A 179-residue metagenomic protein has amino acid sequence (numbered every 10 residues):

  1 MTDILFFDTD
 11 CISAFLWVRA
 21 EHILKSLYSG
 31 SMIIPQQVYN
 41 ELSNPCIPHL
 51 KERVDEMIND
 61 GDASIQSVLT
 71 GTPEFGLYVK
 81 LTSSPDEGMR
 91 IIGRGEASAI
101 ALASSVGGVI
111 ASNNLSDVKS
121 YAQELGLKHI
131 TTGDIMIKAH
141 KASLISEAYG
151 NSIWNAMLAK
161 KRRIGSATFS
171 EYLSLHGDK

Functional and structural regions predicted by a protein language model:
T2-L102, V106-G108, K119, S152-I153 (+1 more regions): Active-site-proximal, substrate-binding regions of enzyme catalytic domains and RNA-binding/basic surfaces
I110-N113: Acidic beta-strand-to-loop metal/phosphate-binding motif
S116-K179: Acidic, PIN/NYN-like endoribonuclease modules and their adjacent C-terminal/linker elements
